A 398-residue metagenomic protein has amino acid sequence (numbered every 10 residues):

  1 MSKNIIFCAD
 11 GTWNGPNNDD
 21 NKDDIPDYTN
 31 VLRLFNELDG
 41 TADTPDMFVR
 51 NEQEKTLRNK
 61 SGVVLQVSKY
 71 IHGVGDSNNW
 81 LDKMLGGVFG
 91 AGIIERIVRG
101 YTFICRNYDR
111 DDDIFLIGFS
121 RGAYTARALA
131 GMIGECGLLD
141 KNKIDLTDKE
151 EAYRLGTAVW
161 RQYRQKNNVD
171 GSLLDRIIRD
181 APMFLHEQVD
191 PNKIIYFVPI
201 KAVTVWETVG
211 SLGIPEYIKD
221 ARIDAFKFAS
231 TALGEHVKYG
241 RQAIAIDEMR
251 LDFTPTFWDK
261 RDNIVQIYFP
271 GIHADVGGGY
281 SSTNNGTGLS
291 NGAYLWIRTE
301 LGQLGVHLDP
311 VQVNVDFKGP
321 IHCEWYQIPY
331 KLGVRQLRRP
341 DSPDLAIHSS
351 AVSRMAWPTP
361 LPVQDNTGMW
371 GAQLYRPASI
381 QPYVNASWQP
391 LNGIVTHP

Functional and structural regions predicted by a protein language model:
M1-P398: Active-site- or binding-pocket-proximal scaffold segments within functional domains
